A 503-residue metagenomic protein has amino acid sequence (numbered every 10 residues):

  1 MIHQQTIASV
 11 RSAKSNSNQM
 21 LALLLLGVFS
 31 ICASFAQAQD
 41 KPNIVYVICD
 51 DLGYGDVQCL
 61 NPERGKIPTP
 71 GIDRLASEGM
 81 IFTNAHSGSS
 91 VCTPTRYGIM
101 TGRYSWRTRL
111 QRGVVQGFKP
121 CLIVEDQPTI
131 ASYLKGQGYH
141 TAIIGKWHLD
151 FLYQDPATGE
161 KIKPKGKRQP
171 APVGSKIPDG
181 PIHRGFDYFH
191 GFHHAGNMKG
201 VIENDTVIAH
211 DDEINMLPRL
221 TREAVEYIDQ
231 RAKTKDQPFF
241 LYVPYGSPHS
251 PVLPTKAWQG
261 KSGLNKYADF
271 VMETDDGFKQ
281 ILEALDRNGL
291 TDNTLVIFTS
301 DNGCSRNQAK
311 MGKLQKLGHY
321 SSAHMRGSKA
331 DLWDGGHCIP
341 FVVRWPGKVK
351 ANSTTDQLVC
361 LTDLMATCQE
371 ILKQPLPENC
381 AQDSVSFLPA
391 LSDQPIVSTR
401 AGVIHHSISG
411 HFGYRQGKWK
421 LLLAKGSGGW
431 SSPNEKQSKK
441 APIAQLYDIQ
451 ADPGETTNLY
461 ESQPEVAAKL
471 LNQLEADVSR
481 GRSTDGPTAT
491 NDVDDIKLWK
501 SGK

Functional and structural regions predicted by a protein language model:
M1-N18: N-terminal secretory signal peptides that target proteins for export/translocation
I2, L25, F35-Q445, A451-K503: Formylglycine-dependent sulfatase
I7-R11, S30, S77: Generic alpha-helical structural signal
S17-M20, K41: Structural motif marking the loop-to-transmembrane transition
M20-C32: Bacterial N-terminal signal peptides
